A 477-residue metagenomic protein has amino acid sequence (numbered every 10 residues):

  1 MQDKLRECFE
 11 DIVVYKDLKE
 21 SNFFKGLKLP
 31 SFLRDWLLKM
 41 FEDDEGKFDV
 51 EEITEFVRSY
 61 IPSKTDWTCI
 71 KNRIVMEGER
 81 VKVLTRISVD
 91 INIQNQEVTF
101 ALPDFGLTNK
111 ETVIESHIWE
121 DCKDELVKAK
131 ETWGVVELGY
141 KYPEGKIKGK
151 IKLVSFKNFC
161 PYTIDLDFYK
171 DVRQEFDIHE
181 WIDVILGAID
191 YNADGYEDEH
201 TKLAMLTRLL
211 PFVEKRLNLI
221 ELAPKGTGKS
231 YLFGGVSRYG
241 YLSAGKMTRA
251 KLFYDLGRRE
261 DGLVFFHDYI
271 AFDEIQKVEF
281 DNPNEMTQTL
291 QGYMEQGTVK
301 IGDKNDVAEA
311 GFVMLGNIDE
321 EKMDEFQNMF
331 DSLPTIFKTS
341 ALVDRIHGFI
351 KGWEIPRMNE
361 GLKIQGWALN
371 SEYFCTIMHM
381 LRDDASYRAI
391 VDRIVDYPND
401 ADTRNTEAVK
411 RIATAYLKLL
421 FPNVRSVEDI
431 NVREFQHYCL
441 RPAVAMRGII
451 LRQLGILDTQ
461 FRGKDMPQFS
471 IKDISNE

Functional and structural regions predicted by a protein language model:
M1-I189: Extended, charged/polar low-complexity intrinsically disordered regions
W181, N282-M286, N370: Phosphate/oxyanion-binding active-site loops and adjacent basic polyanion-contact surfaces
I185, I189, Y293-G297, I377-R382 (+1 more regions): Hydrophobic, Leu/Ile/Phe/Ala-enriched alpha-helical segments that form helix-helix packing faces
N192-Y196, H200-Q327, D344, K464-K472: Conserved ASCE/P-loop NTPase catalytic core
G235, E372-C375, L440-A445: Eukaryote-specific, cytoplasm-facing alpha-helical/coiled-coil scaffolding segments in long proteins
N305-F312, N317-L420, V424: Phosphate-sensing "switch" segment of ASCE/P-loop ATPases
D392-E477: C-terminal alpha-helical "lid" subdomain
